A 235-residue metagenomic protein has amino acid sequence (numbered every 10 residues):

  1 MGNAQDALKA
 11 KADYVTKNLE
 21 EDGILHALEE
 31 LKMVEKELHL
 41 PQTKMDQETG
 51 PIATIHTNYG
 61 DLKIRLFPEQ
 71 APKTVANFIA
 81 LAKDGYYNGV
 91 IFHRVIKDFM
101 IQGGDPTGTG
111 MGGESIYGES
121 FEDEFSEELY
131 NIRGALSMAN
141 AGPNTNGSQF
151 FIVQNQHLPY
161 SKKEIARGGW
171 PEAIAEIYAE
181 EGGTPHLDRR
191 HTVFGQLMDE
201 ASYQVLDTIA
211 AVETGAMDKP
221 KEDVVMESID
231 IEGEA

Functional and structural regions predicted by a protein language model:
M1-E37: Mg2+-dependent phosphoryl-transfer enzymes with acidic/Ser/Thr/Gly-rich catalytic loops
K36-A235: Cyclophilin-like peptidyl-prolyl cis-trans isomerases
